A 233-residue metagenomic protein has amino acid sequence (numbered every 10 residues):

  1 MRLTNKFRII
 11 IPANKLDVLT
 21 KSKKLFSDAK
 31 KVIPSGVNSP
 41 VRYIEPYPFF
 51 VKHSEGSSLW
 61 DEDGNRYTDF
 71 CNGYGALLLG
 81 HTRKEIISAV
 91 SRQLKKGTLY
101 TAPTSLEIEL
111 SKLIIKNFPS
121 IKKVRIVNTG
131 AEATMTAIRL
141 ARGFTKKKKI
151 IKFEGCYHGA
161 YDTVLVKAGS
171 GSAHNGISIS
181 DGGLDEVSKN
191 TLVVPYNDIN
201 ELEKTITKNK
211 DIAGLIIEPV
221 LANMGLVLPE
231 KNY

Functional and structural regions predicted by a protein language model:
F7, N14-H53: Active-site-adjacent loop/helix segments that line or gate small-molecule/cofactor pockets in enzymes
K21, L25, A29, I86 (+7 more regions): General structural feature for long, well-ordered alpha-helical segments within catalytic domains of soluble enzymes
V37, K52-E55, N72, V187: Short, basic and Ser/Thr-rich N-terminal targeting/leader segments
P48-D69: Active-site and channel-lining beta-strand-loop segments that bind or position nucleotide-derived/phosphorylated
R66-K147, I151: Glycine-rich loop-to-alpha-helix module at the N-terminal edge of alpha/beta enzyme cores
G143-L165: Conserved PLP-anchoring active-site segment centered on the Schiff-base-forming lysine
H158-V220, L228-Y233: PLP-dependent aminotransferase-class I/II
